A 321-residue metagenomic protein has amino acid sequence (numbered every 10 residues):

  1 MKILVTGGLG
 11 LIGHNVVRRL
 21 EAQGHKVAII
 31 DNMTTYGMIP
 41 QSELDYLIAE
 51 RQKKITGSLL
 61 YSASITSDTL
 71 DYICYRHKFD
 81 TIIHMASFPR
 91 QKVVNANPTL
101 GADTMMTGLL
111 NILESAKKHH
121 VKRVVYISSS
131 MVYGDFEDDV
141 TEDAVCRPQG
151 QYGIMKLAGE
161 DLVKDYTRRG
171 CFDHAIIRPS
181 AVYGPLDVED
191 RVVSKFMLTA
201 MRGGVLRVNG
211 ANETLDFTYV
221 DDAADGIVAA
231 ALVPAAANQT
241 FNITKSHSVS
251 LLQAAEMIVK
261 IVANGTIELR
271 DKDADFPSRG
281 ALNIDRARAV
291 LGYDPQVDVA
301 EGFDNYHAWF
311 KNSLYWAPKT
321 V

Functional and structural regions predicted by a protein language model:
M1-R178: N-terminal Rossmann-like NAD(P)+-binding domain of SDR-like oxidoreductases, especially those catalyzing
L11, P89, D187, V249-S250: Short alpha-helical
N32, I39-S42, F136-D139, D187-D190 (+3 more regions): Short aromatic-enriched loop/helix-cap "lid" or pocket-rim segments at secondary-structure transitions that line
D71, L113, K164, S194-L198 (+3 more regions): Solvent-exposed, non-membrane alpha-helical residues enriched in polar/charged side chains
V94, S180-A181, T240-I243: Short-chain dehydrogenase/reductase
L109, E160, V193-S194, L251 (+2 more regions): A general structural signal for well-ordered alpha-helical segments in protein cores
D138, Q149-Q151, D161-L215, V220-A229 (+2 more regions): NAD(P)-dependent short-chain dehydrogenase/reductase
A200-V321: C-terminal substrate-binding subdomain of Rossmann-fold SDR/epimerase-dehydratase oxidoreductases
